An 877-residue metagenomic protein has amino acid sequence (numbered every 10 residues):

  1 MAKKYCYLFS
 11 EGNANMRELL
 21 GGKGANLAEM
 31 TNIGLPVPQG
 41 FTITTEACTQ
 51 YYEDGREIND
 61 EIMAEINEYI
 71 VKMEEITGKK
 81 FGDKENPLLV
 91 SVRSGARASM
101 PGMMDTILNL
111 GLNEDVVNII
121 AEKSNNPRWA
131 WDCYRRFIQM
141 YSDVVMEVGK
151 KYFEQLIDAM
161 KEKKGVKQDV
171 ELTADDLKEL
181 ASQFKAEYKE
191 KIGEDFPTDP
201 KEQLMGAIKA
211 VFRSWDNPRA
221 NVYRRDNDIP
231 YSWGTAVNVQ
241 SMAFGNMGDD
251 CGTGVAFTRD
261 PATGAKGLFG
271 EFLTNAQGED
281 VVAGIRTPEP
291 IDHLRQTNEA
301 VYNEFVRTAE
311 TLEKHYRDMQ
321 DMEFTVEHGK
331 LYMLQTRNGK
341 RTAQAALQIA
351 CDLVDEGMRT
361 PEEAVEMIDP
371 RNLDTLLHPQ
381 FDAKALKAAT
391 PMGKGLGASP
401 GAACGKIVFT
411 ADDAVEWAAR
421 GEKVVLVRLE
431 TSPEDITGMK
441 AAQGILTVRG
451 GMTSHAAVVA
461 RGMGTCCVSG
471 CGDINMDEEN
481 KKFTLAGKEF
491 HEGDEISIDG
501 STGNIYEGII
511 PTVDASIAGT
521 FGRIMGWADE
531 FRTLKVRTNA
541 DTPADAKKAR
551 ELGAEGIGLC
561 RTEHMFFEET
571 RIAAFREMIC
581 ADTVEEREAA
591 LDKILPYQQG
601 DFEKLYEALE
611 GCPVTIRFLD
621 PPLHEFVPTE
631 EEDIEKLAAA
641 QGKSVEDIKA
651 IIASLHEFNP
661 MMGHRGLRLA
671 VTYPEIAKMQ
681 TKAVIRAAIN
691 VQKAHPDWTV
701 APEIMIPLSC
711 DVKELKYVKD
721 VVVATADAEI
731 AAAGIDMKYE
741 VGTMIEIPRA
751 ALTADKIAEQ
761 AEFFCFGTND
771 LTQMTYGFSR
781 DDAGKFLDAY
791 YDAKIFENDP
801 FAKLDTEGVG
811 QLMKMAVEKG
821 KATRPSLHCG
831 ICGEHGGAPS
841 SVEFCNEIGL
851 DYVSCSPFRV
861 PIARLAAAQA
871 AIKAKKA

Functional and structural regions predicted by a protein language model:
M1-A389, E422-V425, S432-T437, Q443 (+10 more regions): Nucleotide/phosphate-binding sheet-loop regions of phosphoryl- and nucleotidyl-transfer enzymes
F41, V448-G450, S469-G472, C560 (+2 more regions): Short beta->alpha connector loops at strand-helix junctions that form conserved, small/polar/Pro-enriched
E65, D473-Y506, P511: S4-like RNA-binding module at protein N-termini
R93, I517, W527-A877: Conserved alpha/beta-domain cores
M358-A441, N504-I510, F521, M525-D529 (+1 more regions): Protease-associated
Q443-R449, C467, G830: A short, small-residue-rich loop immediately preceding and capping a beta-strand
M463-T465: Residues forming the flavin
